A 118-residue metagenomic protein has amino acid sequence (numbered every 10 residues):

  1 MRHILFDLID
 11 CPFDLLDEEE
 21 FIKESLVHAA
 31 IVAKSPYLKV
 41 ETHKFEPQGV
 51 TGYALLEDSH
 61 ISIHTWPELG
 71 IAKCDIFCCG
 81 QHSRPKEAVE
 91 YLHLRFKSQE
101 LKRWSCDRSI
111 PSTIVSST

Functional and structural regions predicted by a protein language model:
M1-T118: Polybasic/polar functional segments that serve as interface/processing modules
